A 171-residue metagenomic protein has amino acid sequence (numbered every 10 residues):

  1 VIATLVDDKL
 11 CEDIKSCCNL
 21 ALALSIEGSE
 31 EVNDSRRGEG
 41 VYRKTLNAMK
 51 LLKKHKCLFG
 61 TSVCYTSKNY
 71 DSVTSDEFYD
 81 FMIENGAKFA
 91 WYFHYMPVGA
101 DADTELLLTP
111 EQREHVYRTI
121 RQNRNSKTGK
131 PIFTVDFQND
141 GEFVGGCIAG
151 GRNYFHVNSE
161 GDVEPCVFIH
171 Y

Functional and structural regions predicted by a protein language model:
V1-F93: Radical SAM/AdoMet-radical enzyme domain recognition
E31-V32, K68-D71, V98-D101, G141-F143 (+1 more regions): Short catalytic/ligand-binding loop motif for oxyanion handling, primarily in non-cytosolic enzymes, centered on
N33-R36, L108, C147: Short clusters of hydrophobic/aromatic residues that line enzyme substrate/ligand-binding pockets
F59-N69, V98-F133: Short acidic, glycine/proline-enriched helix-loop-strand junctions
D71-F89, E114-R121, G145-F155: Short, electropositive alpha-helical surface patch
H94-Y95, F168: Active-site donor-binding loop signature of nucleotide-sugar glycosyltransferases
P131-Y171: Accessory C-terminal segments flanking Radical SAM cores
